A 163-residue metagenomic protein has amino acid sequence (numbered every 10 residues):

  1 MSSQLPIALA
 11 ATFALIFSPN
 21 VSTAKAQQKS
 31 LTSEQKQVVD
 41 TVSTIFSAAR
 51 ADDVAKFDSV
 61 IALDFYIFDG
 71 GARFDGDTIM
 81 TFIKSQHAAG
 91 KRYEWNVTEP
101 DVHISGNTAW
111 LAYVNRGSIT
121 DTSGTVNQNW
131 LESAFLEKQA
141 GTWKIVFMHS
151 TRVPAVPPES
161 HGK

Functional and structural regions predicted by a protein language model:
M1-A8: Positively charged n-region of N-terminal signal peptides that target proteins for export
A8-P19: Bacterial N-terminal signal peptides
S22-S59, T98, N107, P157-K163: Short, low-complexity N-terminal intrinsically disordered segments enriched in polar/charged residues
I45, K56-F57, F65, I79 (+3 more regions): Hydrophobic pocket/interface hotspot
V54-S105, G124-Q128: A solvent-exposed, acidic/Ser-Thr-rich amphipathic alpha-helical stretch
N107-N115: A short hydrophobic beta-strand element
W110, N129-V156: Short beta-strand edge/turn micro-motifs at domain boundaries
G117-D121, L136: Beta-strand elements of well-folded, non-transmembrane domains
